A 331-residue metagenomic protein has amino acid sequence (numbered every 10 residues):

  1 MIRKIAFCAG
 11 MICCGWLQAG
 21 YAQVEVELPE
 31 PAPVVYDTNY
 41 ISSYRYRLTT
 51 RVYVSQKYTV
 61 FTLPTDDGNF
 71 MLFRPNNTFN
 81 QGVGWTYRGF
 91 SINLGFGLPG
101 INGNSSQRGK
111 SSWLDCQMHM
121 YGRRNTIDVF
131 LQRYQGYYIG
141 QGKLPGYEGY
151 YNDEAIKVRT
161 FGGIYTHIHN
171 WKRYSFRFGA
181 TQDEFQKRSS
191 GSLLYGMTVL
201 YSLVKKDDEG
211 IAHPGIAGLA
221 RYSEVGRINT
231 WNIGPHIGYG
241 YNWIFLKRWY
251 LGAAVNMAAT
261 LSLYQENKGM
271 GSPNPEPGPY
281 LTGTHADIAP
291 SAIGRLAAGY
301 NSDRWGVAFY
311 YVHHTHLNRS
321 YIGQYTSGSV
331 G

Functional and structural regions predicted by a protein language model:
V24, V34-Y46, R124, N170-G191 (+2 more regions): Short loop/turn motifs that connect adjacent beta-strands in outer-membrane beta-barrel proteins
Y44-T50, F79, R88-F90, R123-I127 (+5 more regions): Outer-envelope beta-barrel architecture signal
L48, F79-V83, S112-C116, R159-G163 (+4 more regions): Hydrophobic, lipid-facing positions within transmembrane beta-strands of outer-membrane proteins
V52, Q81-Y87, C116-M120, G163-H169 (+4 more regions): Residues on the lipid-exposed face of transmembrane beta-strands in outer-membrane beta-barrel proteins
V54-V60, Y87-S91, F96-N102, G122-R124 (+6 more regions): Transmembrane beta-strands of outer-membrane beta-barrel pores
K57-N80, S91-G109: Surface-exposed strand-loop-strand hairpins of Gram-negative outer-membrane beta-barrel proteins
T59-F70, R124, G252-G331: Outer membrane beta-barrel transmembrane domains
L72, Y138-L144, E148-G162, L203-P214 (+5 more regions): Extracellular/periplasm-exposed beta-strand and loop segments of Gram-negative cell-envelope proteins, dominated by
